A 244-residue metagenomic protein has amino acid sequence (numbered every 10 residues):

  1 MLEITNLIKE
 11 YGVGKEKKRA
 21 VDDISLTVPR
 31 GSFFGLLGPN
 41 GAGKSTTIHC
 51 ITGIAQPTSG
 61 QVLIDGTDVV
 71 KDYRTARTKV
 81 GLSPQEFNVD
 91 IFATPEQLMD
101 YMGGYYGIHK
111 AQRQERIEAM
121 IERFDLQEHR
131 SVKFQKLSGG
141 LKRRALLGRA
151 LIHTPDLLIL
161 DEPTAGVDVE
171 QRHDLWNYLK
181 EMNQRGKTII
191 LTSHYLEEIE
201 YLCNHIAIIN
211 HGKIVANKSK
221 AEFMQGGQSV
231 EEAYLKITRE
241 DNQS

Functional and structural regions predicted by a protein language model:
M1-I4, E10-D23, R30, Y73: A short, flexible loop at the N-terminus of ABC-type nucleotide-binding domains that lies
D100, G104, A111-H129: Conserved ABC ATPase "signature" region
K133-G140: Conserved ABC ATPase signature
T154: Conserved catalytic motifs of ABC-family nucleotide-binding domains
L158-D161: Catalytic Walker B motif of ABC-type/P-loop ATPase nucleotide-binding domains
N217-K218: ABC ATPase "signature
